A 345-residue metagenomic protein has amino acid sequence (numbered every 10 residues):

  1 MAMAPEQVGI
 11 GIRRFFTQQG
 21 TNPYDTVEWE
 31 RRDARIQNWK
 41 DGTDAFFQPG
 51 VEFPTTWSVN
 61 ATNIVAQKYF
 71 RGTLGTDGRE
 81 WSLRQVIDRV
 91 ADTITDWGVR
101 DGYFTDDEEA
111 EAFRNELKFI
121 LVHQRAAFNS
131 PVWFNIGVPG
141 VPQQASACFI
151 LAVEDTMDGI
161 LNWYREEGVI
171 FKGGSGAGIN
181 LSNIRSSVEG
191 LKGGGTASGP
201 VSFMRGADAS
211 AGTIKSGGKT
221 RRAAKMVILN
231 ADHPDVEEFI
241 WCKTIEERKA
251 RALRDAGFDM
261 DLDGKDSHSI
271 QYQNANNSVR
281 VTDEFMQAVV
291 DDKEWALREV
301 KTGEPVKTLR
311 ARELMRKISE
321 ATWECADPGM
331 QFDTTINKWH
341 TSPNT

Functional and structural regions predicted by a protein language model:
M1-T345: Extended catalytic cores of very large enzyme megasubunits
